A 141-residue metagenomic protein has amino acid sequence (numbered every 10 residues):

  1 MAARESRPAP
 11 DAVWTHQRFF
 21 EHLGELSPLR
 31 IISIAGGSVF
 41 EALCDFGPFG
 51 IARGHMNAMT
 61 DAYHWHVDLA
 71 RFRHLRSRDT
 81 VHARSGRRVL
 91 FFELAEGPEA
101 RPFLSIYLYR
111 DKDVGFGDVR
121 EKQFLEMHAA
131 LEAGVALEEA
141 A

Functional and structural regions predicted by a protein language model:
M1-A141: Surface-exposed, interaction-prone regions used to assemble/regulate multi-protein complexes
